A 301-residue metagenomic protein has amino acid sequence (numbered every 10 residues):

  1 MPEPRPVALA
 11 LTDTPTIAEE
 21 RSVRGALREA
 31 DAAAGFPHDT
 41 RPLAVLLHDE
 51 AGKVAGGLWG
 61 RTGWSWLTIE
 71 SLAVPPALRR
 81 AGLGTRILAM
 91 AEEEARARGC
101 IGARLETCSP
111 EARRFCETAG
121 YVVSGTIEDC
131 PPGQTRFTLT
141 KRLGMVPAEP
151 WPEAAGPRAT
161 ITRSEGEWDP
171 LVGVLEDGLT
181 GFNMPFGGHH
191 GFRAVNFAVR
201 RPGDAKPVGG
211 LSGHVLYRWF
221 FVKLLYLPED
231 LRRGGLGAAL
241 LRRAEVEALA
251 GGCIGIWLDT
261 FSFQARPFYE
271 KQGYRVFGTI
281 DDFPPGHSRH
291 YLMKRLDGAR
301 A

Functional and structural regions predicted by a protein language model:
M1-P15, K141-E167, G298-A301: Conserved N-terminal entry element of GNAT/NAT acetyltransferase domains
V7-E70, P75, P110, D129 (+6 more regions): Acetyl-CoA-dependent GNAT
V23, C116, Y121, L175 (+2 more regions): Conserved active-site tyrosine of GNAT-family acetyltransferases
I69-R86, R98, V222-A239: Helix-adjacent hinge/juxtasegments
R80-E93, T118, R233-V246, K271: Conserved acetyl-CoA-binding loop-helix of GNAT-fold acetyltransferases
A95-C108, A248-F261: Conserved GNAT acetyl-CoA-binding A-motif
R104-E106, V122-T140, W257-D259, R275-Y291: Conserved catalytic-core motifs of GNAT/GCN5-like acyltransferases
